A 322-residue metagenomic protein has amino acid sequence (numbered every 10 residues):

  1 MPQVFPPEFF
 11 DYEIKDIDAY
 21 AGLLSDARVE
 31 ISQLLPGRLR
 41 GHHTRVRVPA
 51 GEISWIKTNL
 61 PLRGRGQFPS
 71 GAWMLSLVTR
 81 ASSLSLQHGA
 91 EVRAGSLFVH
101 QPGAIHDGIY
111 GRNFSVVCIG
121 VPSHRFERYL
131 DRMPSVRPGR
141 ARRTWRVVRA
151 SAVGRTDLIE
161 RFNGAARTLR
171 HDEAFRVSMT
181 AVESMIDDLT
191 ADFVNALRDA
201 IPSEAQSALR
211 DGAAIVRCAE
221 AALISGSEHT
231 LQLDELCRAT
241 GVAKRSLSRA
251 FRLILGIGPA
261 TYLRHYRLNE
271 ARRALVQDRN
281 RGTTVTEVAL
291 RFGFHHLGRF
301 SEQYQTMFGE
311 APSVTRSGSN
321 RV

Functional and structural regions predicted by a protein language model:
M1-R38, L84-S227, Q232-D234, R238-K244 (+3 more regions): Alpha-helical bundle regulatory/interaction domains
A19-G22, R38-L60: A short glycine-rich, His/Asp/Glu-containing loop-to-beta-strand
R45, I53-W55, L75, L97-V99 (+1 more regions): Conserved hydrophobic/aromatic beta-strand scaffold that supports enzyme active sites
P49-G51, T58-L86: Glycine- and acidic-residue-biased ligand/ion/polar-headgroup-sensing regions
F68, G212, R264: Short, conserved glycine- and acidic-residue-centered signature motifs in active-site or ligand-binding loops
I215-A219, L263-L268: Generic hydrophobic, amphipathic alpha-helix propensity
L247, F251, R299-F300, Y304: Short hydrophobic/aromatic patch on the recognition helix
L253-I254, H265, T306-M307: Alpha-helical DNA-recognition elements
